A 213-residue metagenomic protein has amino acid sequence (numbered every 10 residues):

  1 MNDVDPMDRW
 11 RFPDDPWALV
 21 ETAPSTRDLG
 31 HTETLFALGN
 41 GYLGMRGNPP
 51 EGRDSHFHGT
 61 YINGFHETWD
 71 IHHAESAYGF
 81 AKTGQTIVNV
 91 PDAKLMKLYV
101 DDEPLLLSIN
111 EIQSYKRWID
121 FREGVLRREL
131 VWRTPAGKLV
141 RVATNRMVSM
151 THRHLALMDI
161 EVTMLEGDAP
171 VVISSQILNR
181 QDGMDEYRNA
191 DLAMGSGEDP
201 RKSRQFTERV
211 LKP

Functional and structural regions predicted by a protein language model:
N2-P213: Beta-sandwich/jelly-roll carbohydrate-recognition scaffolds of carbohydrate-active enzymes
